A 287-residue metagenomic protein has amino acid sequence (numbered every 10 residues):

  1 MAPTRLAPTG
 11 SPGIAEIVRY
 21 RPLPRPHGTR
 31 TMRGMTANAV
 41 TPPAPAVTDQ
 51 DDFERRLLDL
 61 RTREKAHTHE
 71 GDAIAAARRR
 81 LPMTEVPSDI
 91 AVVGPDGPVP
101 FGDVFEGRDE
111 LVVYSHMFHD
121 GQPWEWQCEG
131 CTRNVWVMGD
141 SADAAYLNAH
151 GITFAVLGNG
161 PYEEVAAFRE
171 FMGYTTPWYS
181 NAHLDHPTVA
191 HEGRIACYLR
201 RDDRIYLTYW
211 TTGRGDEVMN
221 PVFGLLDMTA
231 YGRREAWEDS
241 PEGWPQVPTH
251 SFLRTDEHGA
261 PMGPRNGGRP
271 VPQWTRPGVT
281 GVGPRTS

Functional and structural regions predicted by a protein language model:
A2-A37: Short, intrinsically disordered or compositionally biased N-terminal tails of bacterial proteins
Y20, T31-H150, A167-G173, P177 (+1 more regions): Non-globular targeting/processing and membrane-anchoring segments
N148-V165: Catalytic nucleophile loop
G158-N159, S180-A182: Short loop/edge segments at beta-strand edges and connector loops that shape dinucleotide/nucleotide cofactor-binding
